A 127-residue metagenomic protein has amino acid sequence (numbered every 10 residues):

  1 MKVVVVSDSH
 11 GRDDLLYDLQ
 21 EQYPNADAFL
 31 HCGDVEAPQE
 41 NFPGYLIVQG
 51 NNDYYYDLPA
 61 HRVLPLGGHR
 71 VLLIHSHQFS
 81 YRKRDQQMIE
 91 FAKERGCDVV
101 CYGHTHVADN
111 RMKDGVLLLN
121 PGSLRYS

Functional and structural regions predicted by a protein language model:
M1-P43, D53, L58-A60, G68: N-terminal active-site segment of His-dependent metallophosphoesterases
K2, L15-Y17, A60-G67, K93-R95 (+1 more regions): Binuclear metal-dependent phosphoesterase catalytic core
V5-S7, A28-D34, L46-N51, L73-H75 (+2 more regions): Active-site neighborhood of phospho(di)ester-bond hydrolases with catalytic His/Asp-centered motifs
G11, A37, Q78, V107 (+1 more regions): Short active-site segment of divalent metal-dependent hydrolases/proteases that encodes the spacing between
D18-Q22, L73-H75, F79-A92: Pre-active-site segment of Zn-dependent metallo-hydrolases
E21, R62-L64, A108-N110: Short secondary-structure boundary/capping segments
L46, Y54, Y81-S127: Conserved beta-sheet core of the metallophosphoesterase superfamily
L46-V48, V63, G67, Q78: Acidic/Gly/His-enriched mid-domain segments of enzyme catalytic cores or analogous surface patches that mediate
